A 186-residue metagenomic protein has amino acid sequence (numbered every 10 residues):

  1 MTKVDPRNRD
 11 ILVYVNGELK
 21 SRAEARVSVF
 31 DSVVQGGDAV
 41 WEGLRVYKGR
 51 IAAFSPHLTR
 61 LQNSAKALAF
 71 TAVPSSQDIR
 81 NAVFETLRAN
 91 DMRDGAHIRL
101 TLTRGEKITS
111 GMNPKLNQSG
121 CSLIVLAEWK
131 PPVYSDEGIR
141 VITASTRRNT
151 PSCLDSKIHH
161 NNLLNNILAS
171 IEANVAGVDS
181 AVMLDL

Functional and structural regions predicted by a protein language model:
M1-V182, L186: Conserved alpha/beta cores of soluble small-molecule-handling proteins
